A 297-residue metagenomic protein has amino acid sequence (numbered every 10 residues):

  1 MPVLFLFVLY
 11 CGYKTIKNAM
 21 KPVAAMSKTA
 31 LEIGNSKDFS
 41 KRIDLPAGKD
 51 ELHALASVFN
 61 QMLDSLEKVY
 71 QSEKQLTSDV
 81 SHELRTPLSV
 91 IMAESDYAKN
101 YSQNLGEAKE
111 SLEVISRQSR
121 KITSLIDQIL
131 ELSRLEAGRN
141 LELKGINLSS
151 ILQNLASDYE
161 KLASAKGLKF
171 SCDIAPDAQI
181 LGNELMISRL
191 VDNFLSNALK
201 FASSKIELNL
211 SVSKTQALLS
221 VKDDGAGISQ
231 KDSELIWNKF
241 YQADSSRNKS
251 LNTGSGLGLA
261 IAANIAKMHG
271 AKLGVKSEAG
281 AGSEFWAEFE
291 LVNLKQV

Functional and structural regions predicted by a protein language model:
M1-V80, L84, S89-N100, N104-G106 (+9 more regions): Membrane-proximal HAMP signal-relay module
A24, K49, H53, K144-E160 (+2 more regions): A conserved beta-strand-to-alpha-helix junction within the catalytic ATP-binding
D44-P46, K144-G145, S164, K169-Q179: Conserved catalytic submotifs in the C-terminal HATPase_c
A137-E142, Q179-G182: Conserved micro-motifs of the catalytic ATP-binding
A198-L199: Short helix-loop "hinge" at the ATP-lid/N-box region of the Bergerat-fold HATPase_c
S204, G270-A271: Conserved glycine-rich
K205-T215: Short beta-strand/loop element within the Bergerat-fold HATPase_c
D223: Acidic ATP/Mg2+-coordinating residue in the GHKL
